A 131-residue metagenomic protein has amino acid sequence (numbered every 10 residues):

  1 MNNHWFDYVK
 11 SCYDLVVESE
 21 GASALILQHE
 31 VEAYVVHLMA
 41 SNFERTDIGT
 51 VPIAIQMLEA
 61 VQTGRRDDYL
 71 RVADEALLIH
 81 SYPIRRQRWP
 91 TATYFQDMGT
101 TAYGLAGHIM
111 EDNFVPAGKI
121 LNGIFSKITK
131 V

Functional and structural regions predicted by a protein language model:
M1-K130: Polar/charged low-complexity regulatory segments
